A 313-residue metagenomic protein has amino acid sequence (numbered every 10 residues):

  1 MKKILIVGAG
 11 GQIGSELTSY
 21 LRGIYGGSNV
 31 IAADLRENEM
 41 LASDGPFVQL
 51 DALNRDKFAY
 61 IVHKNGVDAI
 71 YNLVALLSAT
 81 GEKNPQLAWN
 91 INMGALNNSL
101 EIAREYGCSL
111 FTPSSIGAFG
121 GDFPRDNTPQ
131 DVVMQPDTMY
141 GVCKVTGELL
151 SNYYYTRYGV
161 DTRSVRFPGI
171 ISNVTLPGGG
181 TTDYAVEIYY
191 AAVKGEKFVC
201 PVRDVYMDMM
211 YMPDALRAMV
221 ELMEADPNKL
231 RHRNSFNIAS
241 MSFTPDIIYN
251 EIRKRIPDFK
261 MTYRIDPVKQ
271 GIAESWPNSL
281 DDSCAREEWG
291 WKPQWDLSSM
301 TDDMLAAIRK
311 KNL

Functional and structural regions predicted by a protein language model:
I4-I24: N-terminal Rossmann NAD(P)H-binding glycine-rich loop of SDR-like oxidoreductase domains
S43-N54: Rossmann-fold cofactor-recognition segment
A52-I91: NAD(P)H-binding glycine-rich loop region in Rossmannoid oxidoreductase-like domains and their noncatalytic homologs
N72, N97-M139: Conserved Rossmann-fold NAD(P)-dependent oxidoreductase catalytic core, especially the SDR/UDP-sugar
W89-L96, F111, C143-K144: Short alpha-helix in the Rossmann-fold core of NAD(P)-dependent oxidoreductases
V133, R166-P177, E187-M210, D214: A conserved pocket-lining segment of Rossmann-fold NAD(P)-dependent short-chain dehydrogenase/reductase
L149-V174: Conserved beta-loop-beta element that borders a ligand/cofactor-binding pocket
C200-V202, D208-L313: C-terminal substrate-binding subdomain of Rossmann-fold SDR/epimerase-dehydratase oxidoreductases
